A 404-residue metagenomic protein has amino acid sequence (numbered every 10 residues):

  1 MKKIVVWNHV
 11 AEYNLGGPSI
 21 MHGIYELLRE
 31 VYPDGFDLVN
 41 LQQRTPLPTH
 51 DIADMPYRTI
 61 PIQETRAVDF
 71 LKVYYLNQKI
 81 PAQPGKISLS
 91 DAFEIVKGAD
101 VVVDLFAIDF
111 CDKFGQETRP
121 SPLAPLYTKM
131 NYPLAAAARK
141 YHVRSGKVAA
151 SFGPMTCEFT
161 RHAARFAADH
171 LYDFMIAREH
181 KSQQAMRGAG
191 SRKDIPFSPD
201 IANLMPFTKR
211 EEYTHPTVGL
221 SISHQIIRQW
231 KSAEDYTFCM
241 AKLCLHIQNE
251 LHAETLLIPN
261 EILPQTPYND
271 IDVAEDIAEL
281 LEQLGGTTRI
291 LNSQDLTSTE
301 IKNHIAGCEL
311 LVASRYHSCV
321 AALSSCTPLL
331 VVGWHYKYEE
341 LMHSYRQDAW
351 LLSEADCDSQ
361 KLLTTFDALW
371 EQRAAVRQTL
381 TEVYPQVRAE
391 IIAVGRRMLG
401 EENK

Functional and structural regions predicted by a protein language model:
M1-K404: Active-site anion-handling motifs in enzyme catalytic cores
